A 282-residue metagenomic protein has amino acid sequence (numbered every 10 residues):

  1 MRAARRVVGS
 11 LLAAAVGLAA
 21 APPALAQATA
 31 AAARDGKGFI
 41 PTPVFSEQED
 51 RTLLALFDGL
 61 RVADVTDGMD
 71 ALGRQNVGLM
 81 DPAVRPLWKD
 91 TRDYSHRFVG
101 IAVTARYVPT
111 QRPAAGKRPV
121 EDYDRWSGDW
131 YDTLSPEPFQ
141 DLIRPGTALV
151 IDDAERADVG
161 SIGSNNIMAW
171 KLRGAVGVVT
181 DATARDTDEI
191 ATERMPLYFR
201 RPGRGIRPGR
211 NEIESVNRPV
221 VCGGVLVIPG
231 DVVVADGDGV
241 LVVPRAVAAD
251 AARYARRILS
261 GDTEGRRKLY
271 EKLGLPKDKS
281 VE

Functional and structural regions predicted by a protein language model:
M1-L11: Bacterial N-terminal signal peptides that target proteins for export
A13-A14, A24: Cleavable N-terminal signal peptides
A28-D141, A148, R267-S280: Intrinsically disordered, low-complexity regions enriched in acidic/Ser/Thr/Pro/Gln residues
G78-D81, Y107, V150-D152, G160 (+3 more regions): General beta-strand structural signal in soluble alpha/beta enzymes
Y131-D132, P136-D181: Extracellular/luminal Protease-associated
I167-L172, V176-G205: Ligand/cofactor pocket segment of small-molecule handling proteins
R200-D278: Acidic, glycine-rich flexible loop/linker segments
